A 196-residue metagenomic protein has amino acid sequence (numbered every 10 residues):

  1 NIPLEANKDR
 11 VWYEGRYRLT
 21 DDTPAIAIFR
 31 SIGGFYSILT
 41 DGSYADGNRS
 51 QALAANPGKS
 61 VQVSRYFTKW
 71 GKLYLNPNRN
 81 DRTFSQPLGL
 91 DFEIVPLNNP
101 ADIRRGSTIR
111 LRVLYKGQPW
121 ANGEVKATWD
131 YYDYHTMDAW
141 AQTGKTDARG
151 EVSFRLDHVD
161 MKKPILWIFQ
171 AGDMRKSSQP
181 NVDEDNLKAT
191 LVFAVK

Functional and structural regions predicted by a protein language model:
N1-I38: Mid-chain, structured segments of secreted extracytoplasmic proteins
N1-P3, Y134-Q142: Surface-exposed loop/edge segments in extracytoplasmic proteins
I2-A6, N122-G123, G144-A148: Short, surface-exposed loop motifs enriched in S/T, G, D/E and P with embedded aromatic residues
V11-G15, W140-D160: Glycine-centered loop-to-beta-strand initiation motif
R18-A25, Y115-A121, D160-K163, K196: A short, structured loop/turn motif at beta-sheet edges
S31-T40, M174-P180: Short acidic/polar inter-strand loop motif in beta-rich domains
D46-I109, L114-G123, W129-Y131, H135 (+1 more regions): Beta-strand-rich domain onsets/edges
R149-K196: A cross-kingdom marker for long, charged
